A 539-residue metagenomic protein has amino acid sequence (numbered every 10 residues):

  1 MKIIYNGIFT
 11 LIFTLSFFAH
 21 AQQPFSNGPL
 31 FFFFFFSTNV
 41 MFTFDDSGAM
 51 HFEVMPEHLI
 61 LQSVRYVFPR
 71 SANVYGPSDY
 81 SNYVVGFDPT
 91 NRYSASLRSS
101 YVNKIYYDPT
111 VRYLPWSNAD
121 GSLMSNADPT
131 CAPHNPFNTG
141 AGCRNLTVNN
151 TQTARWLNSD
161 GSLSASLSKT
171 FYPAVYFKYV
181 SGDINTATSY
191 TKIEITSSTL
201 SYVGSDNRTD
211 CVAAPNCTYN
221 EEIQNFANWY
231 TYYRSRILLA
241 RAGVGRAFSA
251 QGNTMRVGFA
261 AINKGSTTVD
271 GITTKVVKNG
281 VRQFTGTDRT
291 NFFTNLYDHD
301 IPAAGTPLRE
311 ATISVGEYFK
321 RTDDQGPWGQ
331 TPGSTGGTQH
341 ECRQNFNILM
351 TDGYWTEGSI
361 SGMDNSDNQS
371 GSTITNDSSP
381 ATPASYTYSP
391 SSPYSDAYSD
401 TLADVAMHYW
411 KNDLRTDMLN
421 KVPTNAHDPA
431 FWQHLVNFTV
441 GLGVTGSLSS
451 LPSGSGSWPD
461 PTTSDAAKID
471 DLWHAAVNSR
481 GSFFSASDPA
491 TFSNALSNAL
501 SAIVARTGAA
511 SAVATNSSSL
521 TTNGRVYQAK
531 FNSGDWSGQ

Functional and structural regions predicted by a protein language model:
N6-S16: Bacterial N-terminal signal peptides
F17-M41, S47-L59, G182, K192-E194 (+3 more regions): Acidic, polar low-complexity linker/tail segments
A19-P29, N291-R343, D396-K411: Von Willebrand factor
Q22-T38, F44, G48, F52-D183 (+4 more regions): C-terminal "exit" segments of structured domains
F36-N39, G252-V257, E310, C342-F346 (+2 more regions): Loop/turn elements at helix/coil->beta-strand transitions in domains of secreted/extracellular proteins
H51-V54, P332-G337, Q344, T351-N478 (+2 more regions): VWA/integrin I-like adhesion module and closely mimicked acidic/polar interface patches used
T191, T199-L200, D206-D210, P215-Y230 (+4 more regions): Short, charged loop segments at secondary-structure junctions
Y233-N253, T287-D288, F292-H299, Q325-P327 (+1 more regions): Zn2+-dependent metallopeptidase catalytic core
